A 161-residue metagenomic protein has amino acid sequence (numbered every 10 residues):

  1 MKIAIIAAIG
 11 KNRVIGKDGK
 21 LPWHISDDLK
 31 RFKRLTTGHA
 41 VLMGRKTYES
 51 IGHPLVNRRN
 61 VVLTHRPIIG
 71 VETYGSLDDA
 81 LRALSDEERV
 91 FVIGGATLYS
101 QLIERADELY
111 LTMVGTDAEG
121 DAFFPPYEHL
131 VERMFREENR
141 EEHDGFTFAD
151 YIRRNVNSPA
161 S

Functional and structural regions predicted by a protein language model:
M1-S161: Enzymes that bind and transform nitrogen-containing heteroaromatic metabolites
